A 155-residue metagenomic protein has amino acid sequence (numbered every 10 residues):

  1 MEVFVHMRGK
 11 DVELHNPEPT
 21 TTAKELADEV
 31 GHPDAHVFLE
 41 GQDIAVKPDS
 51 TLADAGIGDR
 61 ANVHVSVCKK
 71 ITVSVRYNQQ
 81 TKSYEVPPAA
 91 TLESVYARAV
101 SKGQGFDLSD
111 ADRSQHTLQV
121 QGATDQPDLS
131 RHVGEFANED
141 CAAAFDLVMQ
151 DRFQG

Functional and structural regions predicted by a protein language model:
M1-G155: Ubiquitin system architectures
